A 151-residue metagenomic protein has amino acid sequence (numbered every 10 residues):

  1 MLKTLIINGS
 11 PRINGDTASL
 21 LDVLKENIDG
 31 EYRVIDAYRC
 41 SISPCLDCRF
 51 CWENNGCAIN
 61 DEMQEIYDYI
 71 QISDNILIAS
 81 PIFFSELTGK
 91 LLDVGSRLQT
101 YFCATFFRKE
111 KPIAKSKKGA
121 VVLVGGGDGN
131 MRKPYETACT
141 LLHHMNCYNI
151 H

Functional and structural regions predicted by a protein language model:
M1-C103, F107-R108: N-terminal beta1-alpha1-beta2 submodule of the flavodoxin-like/Rossmannoid cofactor-binding fold
F106-H151: Short, glycine-/small-residue-rich phosphate/pyrophosphate-handling segment
